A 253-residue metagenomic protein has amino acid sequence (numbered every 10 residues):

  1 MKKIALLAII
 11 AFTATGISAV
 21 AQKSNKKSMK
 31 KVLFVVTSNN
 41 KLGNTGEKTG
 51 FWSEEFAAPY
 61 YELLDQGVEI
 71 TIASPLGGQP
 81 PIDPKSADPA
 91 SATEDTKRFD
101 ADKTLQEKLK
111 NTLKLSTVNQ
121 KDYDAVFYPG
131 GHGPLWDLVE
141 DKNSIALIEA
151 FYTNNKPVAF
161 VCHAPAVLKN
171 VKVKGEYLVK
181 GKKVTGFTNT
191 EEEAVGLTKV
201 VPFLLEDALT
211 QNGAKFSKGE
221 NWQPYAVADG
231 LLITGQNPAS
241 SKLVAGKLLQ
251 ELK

Functional and structural regions predicted by a protein language model:
M1-I4: Positively charged n-region of N-terminal signal peptides that target proteins for export
L6-L7, P59: Short amphipathic alpha-helical "recognition" segments used for binding
L7-G16: Bacterial N-terminal signal peptides
G16, A21-N154, A166-K253: Extended, subdomain-level signal for the structured scaffold at the beginning of enzyme domains
V158: Conserved, well-structured core segments that form or line functional sites
C162: Alpha-helical segment proximal to the catalytic Tyr-Lys
